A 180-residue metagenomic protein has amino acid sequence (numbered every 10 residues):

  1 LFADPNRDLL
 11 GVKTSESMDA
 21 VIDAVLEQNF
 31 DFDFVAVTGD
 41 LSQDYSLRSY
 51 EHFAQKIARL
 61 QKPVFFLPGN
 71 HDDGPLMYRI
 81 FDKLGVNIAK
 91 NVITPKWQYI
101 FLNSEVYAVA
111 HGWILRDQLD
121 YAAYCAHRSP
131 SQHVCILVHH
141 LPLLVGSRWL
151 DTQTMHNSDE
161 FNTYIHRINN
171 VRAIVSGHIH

Functional and structural regions predicted by a protein language model:
L1-D4, D31-D33, W97-N103, L141-L144: Short, basic/glycine-rich phosphate-binding loops at helix/coil junctions that contact nucleotide phosphates
L1-H52: N-terminal active-site segment of His-dependent metallophosphoesterases
F2-D4, Q43-R48, N70-M77, Y107-A110 (+2 more regions): Active-site environment of divalent metal-dependent phosphoester hydrolases
R7-K13, A108, R148-Q153: Short glycine-enriched, charge-decorated loop/helix-capping segments at active-site entrances that position
V21-F34, G112-H180: His/acidic metal-ligating clusters that form di-metal
L47-S129, H133, N157-N170: Extended active-site neighborhood of metal-dependent phosphoesterases/phosphodiesterases
